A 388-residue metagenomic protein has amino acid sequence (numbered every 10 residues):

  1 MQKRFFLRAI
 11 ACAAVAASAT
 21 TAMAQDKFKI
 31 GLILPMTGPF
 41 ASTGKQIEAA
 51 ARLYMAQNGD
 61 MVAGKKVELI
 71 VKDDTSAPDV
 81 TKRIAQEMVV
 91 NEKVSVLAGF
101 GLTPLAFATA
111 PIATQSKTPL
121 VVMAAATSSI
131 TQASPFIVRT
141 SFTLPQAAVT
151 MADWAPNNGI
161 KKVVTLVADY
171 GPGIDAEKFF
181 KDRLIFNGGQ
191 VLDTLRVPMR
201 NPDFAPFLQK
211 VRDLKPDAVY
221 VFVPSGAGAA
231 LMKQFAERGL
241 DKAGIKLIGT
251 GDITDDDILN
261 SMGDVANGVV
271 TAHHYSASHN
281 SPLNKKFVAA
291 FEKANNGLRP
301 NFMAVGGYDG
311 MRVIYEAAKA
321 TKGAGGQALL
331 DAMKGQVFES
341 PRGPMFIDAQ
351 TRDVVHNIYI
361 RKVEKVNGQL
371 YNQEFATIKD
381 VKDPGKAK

Functional and structural regions predicted by a protein language model:
K3-L7, A11: N-terminal export leaders
S18-A24: Sec/Tat signal peptide C-region and signal peptidase I cleavage site
K27, S42-I47, Q57, M61-T131 (+3 more regions): Beta-alpha junction/loop-to-helix N-cap segments that form part of ligand/metal-binding clefts
F28, V337-K388: Solvent-exposed, acidic/polar segments of extracytosolic/periplasmic ligand-binding ectodomains
G31-R52, K72-D79, G101-P104, L166-I174 (+3 more regions): Extracytoplasmic "Venus flytrap"
R83, T127-S129, A133-R238, A277-K286: Extracellular/periplasmic Venus flytrap/periplasmic-binding protein
M88, E92-G101, V121-M123, V164-V167 (+4 more regions): Periplasmic-binding protein-like
M232-Y308, K319-A320, A324, E364-K388: Extracellular/periplasmic periplasmic-binding protein-like sensory domains
